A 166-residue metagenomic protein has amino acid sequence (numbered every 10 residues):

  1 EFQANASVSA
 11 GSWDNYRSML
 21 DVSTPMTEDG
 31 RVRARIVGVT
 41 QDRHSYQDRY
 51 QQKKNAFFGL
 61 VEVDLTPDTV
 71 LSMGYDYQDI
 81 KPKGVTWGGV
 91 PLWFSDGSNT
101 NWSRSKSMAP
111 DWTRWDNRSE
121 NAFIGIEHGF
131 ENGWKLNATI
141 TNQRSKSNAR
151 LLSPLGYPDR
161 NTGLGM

Functional and structural regions predicted by a protein language model:
E1-G59, L65-T69, E120: Outer-membrane beta-barrel translocator/receptor signature
Q41-S45, F58-D64, D68-G129, G133-K135 (+1 more regions): Acidic/polar loop-and-plug regions of large Gram-negative outer-membrane beta-barrel proteins
